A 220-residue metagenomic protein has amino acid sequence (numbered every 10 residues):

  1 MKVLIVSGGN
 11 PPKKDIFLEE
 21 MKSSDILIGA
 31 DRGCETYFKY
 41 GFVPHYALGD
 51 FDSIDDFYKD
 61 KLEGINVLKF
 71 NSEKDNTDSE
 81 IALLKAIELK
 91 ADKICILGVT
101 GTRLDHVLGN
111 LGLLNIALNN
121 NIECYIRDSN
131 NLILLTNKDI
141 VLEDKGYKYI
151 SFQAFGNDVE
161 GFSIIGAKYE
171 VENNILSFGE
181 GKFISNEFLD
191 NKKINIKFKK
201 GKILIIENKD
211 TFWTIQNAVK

Functional and structural regions predicted by a protein language model:
M1-K61: N-terminal beta-strand-loop-alpha-helix module at the start of alpha/beta ligand-binding or catalytic domains
S24-D25, P44, G64-I65, A91 (+2 more regions): Short, well-ordered alpha-helix to beta-strand connector turns
F38, I87-K90: Non-catalytic positions within long, well-ordered alpha-helices that form the structural scaffold/packing of enzyme
V67-E88: Short phosphate-binding loop-to-helix
G101-N115: Short Gly/Thr/Asp-enriched flexible loops that form oxyanion-binding sites at enzyme active sites
I116-D144: Class I SAM-dependent methyltransferase SAM-binding "motif I" and its flanking Rossmann-like core
T136-K220: Long, charged alpha-helical interface segments
